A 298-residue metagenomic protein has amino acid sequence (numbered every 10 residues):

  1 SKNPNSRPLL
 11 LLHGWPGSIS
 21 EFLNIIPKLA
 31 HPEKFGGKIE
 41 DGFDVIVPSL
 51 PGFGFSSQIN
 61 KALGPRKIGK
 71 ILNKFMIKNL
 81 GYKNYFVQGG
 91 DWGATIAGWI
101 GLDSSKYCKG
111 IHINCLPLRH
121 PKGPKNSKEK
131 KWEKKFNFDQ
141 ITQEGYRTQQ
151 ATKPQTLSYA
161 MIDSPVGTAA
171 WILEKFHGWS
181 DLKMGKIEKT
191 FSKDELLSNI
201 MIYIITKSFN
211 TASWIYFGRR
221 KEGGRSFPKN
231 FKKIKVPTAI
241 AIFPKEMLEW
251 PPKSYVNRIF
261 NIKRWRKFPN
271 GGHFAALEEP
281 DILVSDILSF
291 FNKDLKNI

Functional and structural regions predicted by a protein language model:
S6-G14: Short beta-strand element of the alpha/beta-hydrolase
W15-P27: The serine-hydrolase catalytic nucleophile loop
P16, P51-G54, L118, G272: Alpha/beta-hydrolase active-site loop signature
K28, P32-F35, N79-E133: Conserved hydrolase catalytic core segment
L29-G42, R225-K229: Short mixed-charge
G37, I46, L50-L63, G98: Glycine-rich "HGGG/HGxG" loop immediately N-terminal to the catalytic nucleophile of the alpha/beta-hydrolase
N60-N79: Alpha/beta-hydrolase active-site loop
Q150-I298: C-terminal subdomain of alpha/beta-hydrolase-fold enzymes, centered on the catalytic histidine and its supporting
